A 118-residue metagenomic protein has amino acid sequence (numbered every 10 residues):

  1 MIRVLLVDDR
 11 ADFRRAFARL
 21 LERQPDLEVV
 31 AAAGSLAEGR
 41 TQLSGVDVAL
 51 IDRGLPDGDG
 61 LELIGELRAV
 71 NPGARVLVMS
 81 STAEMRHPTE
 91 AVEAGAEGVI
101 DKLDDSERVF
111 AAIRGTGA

Functional and structural regions predicted by a protein language model:
M1-D12, F17-L21, A49: Conserved acidic segment of CheY-like receiver
A32-V48: Acidic, metal-coordinating helix/loop segments flanking the phosphotransfer/catalytic sites of two-component signaling
S35, D59-E62: Acidic catalytic/metal-coordinating carboxylates
P56, E84: The feature encodes the CheY-like receiver
L61-G73: Short amphipathic alpha-helix used as the core "switch/output" element in two-component signaling
R86, D104-G117: C-terminal output helix
